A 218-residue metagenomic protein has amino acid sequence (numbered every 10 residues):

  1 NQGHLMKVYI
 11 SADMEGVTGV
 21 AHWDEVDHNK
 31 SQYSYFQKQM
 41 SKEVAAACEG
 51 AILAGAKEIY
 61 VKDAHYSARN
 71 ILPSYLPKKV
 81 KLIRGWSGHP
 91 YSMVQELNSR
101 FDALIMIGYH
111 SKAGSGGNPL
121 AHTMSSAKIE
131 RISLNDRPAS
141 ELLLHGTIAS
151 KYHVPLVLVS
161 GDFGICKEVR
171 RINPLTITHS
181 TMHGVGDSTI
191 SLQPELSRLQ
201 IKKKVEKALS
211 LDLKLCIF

Functional and structural regions predicted by a protein language model:
L5-Y9: Extreme N-terminal starter segment of soluble prokaryotic enzymes
S11-A12, K62-D63, L104-Y109, V159-S160: Short beta-strand segments
D24-E49: Short catalytic helix/loop segments, enriched in acidic residues and glycine and frequently bearing histidine
A54-V61, L211-F218: Flexible, glycine/charged-enriched surface loops at secondary-structure junctions
Y66, N70-K79: Glycine-rich loop at the start of a catalytic domain that most often binds anionic cofactors/ligands
K78-L97: A glycine-rich helix N-cap at a beta->alpha junction
S87-G88, S126-Y152, G161-G164: Active-site glycine-rich loop that binds ribose-phosphate moieties when present
I148-L209: Active-site rim beta-loop-alpha module in soluble metabolic enzymes
